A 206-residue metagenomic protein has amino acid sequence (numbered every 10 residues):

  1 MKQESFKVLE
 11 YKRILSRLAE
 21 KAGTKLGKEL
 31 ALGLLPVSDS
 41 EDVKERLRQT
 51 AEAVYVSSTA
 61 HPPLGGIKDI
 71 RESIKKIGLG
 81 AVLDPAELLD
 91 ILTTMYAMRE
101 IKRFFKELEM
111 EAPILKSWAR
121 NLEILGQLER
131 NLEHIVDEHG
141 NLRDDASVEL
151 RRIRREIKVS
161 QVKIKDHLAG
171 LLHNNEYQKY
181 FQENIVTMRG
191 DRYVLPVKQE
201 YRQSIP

Functional and structural regions predicted by a protein language model:
M1-I153: Conserved amphipathic alpha-helical "coupling/scaffold" segments that transmit conformational changes between domains
R152-Q203: Extended, Lys/Arg-enriched charged tracts that mediate electrostatic binding to polyanionic substrates
